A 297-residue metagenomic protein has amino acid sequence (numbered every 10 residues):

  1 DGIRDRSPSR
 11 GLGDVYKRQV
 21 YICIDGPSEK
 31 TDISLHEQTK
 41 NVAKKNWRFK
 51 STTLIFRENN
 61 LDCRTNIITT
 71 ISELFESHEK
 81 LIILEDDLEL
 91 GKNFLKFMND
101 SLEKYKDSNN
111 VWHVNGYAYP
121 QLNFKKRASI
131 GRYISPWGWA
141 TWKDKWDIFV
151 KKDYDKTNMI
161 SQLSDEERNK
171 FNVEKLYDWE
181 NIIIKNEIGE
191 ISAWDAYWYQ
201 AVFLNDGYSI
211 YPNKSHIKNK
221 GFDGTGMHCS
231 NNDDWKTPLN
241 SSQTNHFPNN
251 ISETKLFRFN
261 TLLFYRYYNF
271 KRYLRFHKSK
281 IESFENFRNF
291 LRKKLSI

Functional and structural regions predicted by a protein language model:
D1-Y16: Short, small-residue-biased leader/transition segments that mark boundaries at the very start of proteins
D14-I55: Acidic donor-binding segment of Leloir-type glycosyltransferases
N59-N66: A short, glycine-/small-residue-rich helix N-cap motif at loop->alpha-helix starts within glycosyltransferase
I68-K80: Active-site nucleotide-sugar/metal-binding loop of Leloir-type enzymes
H78-E89: Short beta-strand-to-loop acidic/aromatic patch adjacent to the donor-nucleotide binding site
N93-G131, P136: Conserved donor NDP-sugar-binding/catalytic core segment of glycosyltransferases
V173, Y199-I217: Catalytic donor-sugar/metal-binding loop of nucleotide-sugar-dependent glycosyltransferases
K255-I297: Membrane-proximal basic amphipathic "stem/tether" segments
